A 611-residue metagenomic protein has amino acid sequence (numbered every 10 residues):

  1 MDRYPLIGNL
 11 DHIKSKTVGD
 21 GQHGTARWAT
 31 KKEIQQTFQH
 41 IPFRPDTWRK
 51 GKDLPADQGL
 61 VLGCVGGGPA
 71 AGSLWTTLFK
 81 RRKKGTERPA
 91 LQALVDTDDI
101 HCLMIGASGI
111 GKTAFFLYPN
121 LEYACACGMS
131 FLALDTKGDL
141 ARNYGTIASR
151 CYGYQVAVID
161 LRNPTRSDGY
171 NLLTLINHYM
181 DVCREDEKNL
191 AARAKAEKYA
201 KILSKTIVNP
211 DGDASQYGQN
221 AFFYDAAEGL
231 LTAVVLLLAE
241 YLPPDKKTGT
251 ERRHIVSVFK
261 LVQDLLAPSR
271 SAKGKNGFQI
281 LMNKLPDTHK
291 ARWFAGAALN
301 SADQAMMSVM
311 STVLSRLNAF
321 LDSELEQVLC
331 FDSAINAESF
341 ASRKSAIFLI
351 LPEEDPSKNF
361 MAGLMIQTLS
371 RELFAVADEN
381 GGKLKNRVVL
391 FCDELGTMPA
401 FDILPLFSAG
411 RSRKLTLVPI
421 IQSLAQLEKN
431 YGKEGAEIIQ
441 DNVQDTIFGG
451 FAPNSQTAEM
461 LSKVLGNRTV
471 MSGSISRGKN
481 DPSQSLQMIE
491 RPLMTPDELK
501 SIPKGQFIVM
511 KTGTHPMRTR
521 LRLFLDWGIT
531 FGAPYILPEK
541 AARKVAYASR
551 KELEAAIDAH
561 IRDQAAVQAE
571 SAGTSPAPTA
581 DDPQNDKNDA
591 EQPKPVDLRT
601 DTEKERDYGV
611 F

Functional and structural regions predicted by a protein language model:
D2-D98: Pre-P-loop entry segment of helicase/translocase ATPase cores
D2-I7, T457-V464, T514-M517: Short intrinsically disordered, low-complexity coil segments enriched in acidic
P5, K16-G21, W48, A56 (+14 more regions): Generic detector of intrinsically disordered, low-complexity, polar/charged segments
K31, Q35, W48, D53 (+6 more regions): General helical structural elements
G67-A70, T77-P89, A93-L415, N430 (+3 more regions): P-loop NTPase motor domains
F407-A409, R413-I508: Conserved ATP-driven motor cores of ASCE-family P-loop NTPases powering translocation/secretion/packaging/pilus
R522: Short, surface-exposed polybasic-aromatic patches that bind anionic ligands, especially phosphate groups
